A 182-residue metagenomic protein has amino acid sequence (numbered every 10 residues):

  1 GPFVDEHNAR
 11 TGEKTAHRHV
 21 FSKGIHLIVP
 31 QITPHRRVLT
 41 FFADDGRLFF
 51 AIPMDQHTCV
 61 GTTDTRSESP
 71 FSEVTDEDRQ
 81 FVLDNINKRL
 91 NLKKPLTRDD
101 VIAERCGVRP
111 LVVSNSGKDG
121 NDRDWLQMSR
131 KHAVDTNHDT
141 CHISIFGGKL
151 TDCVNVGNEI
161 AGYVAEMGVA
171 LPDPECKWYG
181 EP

Functional and structural regions predicted by a protein language model:
F3-C59, T65-P182: C-terminal catalytic lobe of FAD-dependent flavoproteins
